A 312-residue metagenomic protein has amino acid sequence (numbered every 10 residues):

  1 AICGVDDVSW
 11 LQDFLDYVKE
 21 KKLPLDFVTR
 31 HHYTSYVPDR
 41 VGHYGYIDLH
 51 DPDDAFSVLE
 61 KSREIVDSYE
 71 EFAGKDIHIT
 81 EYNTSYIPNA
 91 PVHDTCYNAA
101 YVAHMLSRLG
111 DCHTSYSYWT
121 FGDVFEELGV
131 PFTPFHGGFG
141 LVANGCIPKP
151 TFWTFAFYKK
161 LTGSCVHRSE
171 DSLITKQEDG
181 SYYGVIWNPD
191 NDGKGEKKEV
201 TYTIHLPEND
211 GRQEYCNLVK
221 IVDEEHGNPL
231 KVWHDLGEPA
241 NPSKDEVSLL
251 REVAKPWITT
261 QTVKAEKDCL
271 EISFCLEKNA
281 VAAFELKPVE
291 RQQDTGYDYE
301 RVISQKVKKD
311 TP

Functional and structural regions predicted by a protein language model:
A1-R108, C112-H113, P134: Noncatalytic carbohydrate-binding groove/subsite architecture in carbohydrate-active enzymes
I2-C3, W119, V222: Conserved beta-strand termini and adjacent loop/short-helix elements that scaffold enzyme active sites in alpha/beta
D7-S9, S35-P38, T84-P88, D123-E127 (+3 more regions): Flexible loop/turn segments at secondary-structure boundaries
W10, V58, I147, T151-T154 (+1 more regions): Alpha-helical structural motif
E20, S68-Y69, C165, I174-T175 (+1 more regions): Surface-exposed acidic, glycine-flexible loop patches that form ligand/cofactor-binding and adhesion interfaces
H78-K197: Aromatic/acidic polysaccharide-binding cleft in carbohydrate-active enzymes
W187-P312: C-terminal beta-sandwich/jelly-roll accessory domains of carbohydrate-active enzymes
